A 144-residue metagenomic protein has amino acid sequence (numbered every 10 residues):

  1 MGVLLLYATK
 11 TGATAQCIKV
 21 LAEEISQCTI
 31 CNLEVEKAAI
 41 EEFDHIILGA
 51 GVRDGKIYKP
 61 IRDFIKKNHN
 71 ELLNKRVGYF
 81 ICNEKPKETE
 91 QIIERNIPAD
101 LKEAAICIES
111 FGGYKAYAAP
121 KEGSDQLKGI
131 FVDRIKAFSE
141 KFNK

Functional and structural regions predicted by a protein language model:
G2-I25: N-terminal beta1-alpha1 ligand-phosphate binding loop
T11, E36-A38, K85, A116: Surface-exposed, flexible loop/turn segments at secondary-structure boundaries
E24-T29, H45, D54-K144: FMN-binding flavodoxin-like domain, especially the glycine-rich phosphate-binding loop
Q27-K37: A short beta-strand-loop structural module common to alpha/beta enzyme folds
E41-E42: Alpha-helix C-terminal capping/helix-to-coil transition sites in glycosyltransferase folds
